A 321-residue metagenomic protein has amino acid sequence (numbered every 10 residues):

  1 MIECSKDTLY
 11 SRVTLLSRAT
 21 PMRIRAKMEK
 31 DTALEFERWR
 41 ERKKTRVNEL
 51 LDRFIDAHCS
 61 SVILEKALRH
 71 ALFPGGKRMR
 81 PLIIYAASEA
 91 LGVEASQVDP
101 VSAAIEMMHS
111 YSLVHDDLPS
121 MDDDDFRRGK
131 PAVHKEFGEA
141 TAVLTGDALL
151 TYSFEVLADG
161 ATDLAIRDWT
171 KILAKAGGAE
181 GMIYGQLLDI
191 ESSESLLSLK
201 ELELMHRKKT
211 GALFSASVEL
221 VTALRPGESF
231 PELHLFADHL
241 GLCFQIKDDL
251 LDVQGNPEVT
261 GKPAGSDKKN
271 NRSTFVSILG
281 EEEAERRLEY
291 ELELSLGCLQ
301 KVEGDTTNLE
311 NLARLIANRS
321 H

Functional and structural regions predicted by a protein language model:
D7-Y10: Intrinsic-disorder-associated, low-complexity terminal segments enriched in Asp/Asn/His/Tyr and depleted of Lys/Arg
E29-A33: Short, contiguous pre-domain boundary segments
E35, W39-T45, D52-L299, D305-A317: Mg2+-dependent prenyl diphosphate-binding active-site environment of isoprenoid biosynthetic enzymes
